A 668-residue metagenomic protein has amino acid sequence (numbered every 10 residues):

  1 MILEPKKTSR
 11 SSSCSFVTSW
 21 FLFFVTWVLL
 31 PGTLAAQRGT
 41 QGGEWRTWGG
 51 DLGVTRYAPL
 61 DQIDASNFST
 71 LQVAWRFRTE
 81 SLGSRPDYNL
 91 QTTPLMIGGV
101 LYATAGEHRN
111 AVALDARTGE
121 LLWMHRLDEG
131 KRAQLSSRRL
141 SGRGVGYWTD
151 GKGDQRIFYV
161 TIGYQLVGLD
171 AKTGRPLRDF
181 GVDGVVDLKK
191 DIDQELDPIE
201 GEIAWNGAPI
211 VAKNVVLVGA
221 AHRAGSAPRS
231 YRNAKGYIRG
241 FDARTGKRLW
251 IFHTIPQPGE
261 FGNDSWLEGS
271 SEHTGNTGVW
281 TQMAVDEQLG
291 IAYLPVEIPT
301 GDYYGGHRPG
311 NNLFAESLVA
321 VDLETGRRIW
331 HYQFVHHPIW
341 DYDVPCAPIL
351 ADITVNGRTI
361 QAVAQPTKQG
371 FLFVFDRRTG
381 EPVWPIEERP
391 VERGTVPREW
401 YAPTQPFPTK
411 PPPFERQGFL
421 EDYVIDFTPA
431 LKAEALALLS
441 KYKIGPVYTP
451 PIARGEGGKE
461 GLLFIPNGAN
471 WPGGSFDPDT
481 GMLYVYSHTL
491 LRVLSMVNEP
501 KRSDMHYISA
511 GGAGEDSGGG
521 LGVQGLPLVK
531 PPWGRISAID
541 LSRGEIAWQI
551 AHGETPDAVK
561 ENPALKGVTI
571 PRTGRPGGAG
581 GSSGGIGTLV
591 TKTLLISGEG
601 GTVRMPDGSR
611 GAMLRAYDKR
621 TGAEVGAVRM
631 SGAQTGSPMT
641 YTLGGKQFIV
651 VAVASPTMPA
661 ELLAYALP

Functional and structural regions predicted by a protein language model:
M1-V28: Short, low-complexity, charge-dense intrinsically disordered segments
A36-I63, A402-A437: N-terminal pre-domain segments of enzymes
W45-G49, D87-G106, N110, S137-Q165 (+12 more regions): Repeat-blade elements of multi-bladed beta-propeller folds
V54-G151, Y159-K189: N-terminal cofactor/phosphate-binding cores enriched in small/glycine residues, especially glycine-rich loops such as
A74, E120-M124, L177-R178, D187 (+5 more regions): A structural motif specific to WD40 beta-propellers
F77-T93, M124-G151, V182-A208, A224 (+10 more regions): Extracytoplasmic beta-rich repeat domains
L169, G174, A234-K247, N311-R327 (+5 more regions): Beta-propeller blade signature
A347-V396, A654, A664-L667: Phosphate/diphosphate-binding loops
